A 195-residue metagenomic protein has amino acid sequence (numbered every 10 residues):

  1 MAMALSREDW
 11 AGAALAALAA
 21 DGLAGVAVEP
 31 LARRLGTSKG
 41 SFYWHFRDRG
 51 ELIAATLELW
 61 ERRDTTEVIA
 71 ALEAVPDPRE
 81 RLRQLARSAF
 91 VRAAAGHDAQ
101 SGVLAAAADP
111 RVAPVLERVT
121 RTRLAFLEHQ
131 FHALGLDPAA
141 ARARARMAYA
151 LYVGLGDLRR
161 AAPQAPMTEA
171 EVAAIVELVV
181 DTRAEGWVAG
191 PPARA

Functional and structural regions predicted by a protein language model:
S6-D9, A13-A55: Helix-turn-helix
D9, A13-D21, E67-A71, G102 (+1 more regions): Solvent-exposed, amphipathic alpha-helical segments
R49, T56, W60-D64, P78 (+1 more regions): Hydrophobic/aromatic residues within well-ordered alpha-helical segments
A55, T66-D98, A148: Hydrophobic alpha-helical connector segments
I69, R87, V103-L104, E128-H132: Amphipathic alpha-helical segments within well-ordered protein domains
R92-E117, A161: Amphipathic alpha-helical segments used for helix-helix packing
R111, V115-T122, F126-H129: Short, solvent-exposed amphipathic helices
A113, E117, H132-A195: Hydrophobic/aromatic-rich alpha-helical bundle segments in the mid-to-C-terminal region
